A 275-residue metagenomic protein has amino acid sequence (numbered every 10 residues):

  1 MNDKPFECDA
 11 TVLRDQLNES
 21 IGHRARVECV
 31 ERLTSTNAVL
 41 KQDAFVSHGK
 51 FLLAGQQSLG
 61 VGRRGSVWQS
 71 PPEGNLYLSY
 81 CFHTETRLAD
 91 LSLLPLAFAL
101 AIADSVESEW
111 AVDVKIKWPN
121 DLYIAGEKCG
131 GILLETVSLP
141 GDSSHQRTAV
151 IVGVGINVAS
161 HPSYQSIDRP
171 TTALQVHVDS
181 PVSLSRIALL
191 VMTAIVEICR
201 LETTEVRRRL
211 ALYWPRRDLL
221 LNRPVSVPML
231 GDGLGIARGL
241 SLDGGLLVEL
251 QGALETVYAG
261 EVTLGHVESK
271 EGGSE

Functional and structural regions predicted by a protein language model:
M1-F6, T86-S92, L96-V114, I124-E275: Long, positively charged amphipathic alpha-helical accessory segments at protein N-termini or as interdomain linkers
M1-S108, G130, S138, E275: N-terminal lobe of the biotin/lipoate ligase/transferase fold
E31, I116-W118: Short loop/edge segments at beta-strand edges and connector loops that shape dinucleotide/nucleotide cofactor-binding
D121: Conserved active-site carboxylates
